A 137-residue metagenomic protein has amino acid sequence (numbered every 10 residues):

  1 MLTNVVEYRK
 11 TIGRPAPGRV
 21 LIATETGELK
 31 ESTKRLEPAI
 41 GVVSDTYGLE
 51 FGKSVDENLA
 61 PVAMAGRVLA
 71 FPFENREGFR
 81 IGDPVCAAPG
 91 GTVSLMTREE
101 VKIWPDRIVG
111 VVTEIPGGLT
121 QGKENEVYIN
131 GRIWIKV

Functional and structural regions predicted by a protein language model:
M1-V137: Extracellular receptor-binding modules and their adjoining Ser/Thr/Gly/Asp/Asn-rich linkers
